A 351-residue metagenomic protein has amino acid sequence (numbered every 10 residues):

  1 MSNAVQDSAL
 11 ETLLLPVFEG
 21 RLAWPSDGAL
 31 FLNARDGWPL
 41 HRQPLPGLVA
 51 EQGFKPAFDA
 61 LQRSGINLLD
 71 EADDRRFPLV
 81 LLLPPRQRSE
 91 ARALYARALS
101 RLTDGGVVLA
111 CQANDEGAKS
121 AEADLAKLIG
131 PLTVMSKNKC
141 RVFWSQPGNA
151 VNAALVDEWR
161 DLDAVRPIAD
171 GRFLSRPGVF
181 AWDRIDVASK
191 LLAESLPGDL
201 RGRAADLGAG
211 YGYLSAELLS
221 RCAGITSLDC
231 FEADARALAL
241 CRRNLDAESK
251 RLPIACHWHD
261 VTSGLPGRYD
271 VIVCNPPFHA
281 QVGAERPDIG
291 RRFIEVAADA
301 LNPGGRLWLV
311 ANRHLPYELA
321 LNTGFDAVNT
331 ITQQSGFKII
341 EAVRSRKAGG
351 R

Functional and structural regions predicted by a protein language model:
N3-S64, V187-C274: Conserved SAM/SAH cofactor-binding pocket of Class I
A50, A110, C230, L309 (+1 more regions): Conserved SAM-binding loop
L69-L81, T262-V273: A short acidic, Gly/Pro-enriched loop at the edge of an enzyme's catalytic core that lines a small-molecule cofactor
R92-D104, R291-P303: A short glycine-rich, Lys/Arg-flanked "PGG" loop and its adjoining helix->strand segment in the class I
G105-A113, G304-A311: Conserved beta-strand signature within the Rossmann-like core of class I S-adenosyl-L-methionine
G130-R166, N312-R351: Class I S-adenosyl-L-methionine
S136, C140-R203: SAM-dependent Rossmann-like transferase core, predominantly class I methyltransferases with a strong bias toward
R236, V271-A298: Mobile active-site "lid"/loop adjacent to the S-adenosyl-L-methionine
